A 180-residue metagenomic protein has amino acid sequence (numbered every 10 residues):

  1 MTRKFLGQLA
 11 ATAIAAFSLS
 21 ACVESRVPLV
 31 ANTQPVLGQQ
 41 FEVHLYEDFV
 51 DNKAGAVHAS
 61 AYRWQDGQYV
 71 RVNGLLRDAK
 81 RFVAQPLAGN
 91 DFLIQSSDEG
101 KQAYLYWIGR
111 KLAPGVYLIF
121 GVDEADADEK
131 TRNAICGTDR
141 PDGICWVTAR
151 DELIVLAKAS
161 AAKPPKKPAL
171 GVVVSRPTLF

Functional and structural regions predicted by a protein language model:
M1-A10: Bacterial N-terminal signal peptides that target proteins for export
S18-A21: C-terminal motif of bacterial Sec signal peptides marking the signal peptidase cleavage site
V23-Q39, D48-V57, W64-F180: Calycin-type beta-barrel ligand-binding domains and close structural analogs
F41-V43: Long, low-hydrophobicity ectodomains and other hydrophilic envelope-associated domains
